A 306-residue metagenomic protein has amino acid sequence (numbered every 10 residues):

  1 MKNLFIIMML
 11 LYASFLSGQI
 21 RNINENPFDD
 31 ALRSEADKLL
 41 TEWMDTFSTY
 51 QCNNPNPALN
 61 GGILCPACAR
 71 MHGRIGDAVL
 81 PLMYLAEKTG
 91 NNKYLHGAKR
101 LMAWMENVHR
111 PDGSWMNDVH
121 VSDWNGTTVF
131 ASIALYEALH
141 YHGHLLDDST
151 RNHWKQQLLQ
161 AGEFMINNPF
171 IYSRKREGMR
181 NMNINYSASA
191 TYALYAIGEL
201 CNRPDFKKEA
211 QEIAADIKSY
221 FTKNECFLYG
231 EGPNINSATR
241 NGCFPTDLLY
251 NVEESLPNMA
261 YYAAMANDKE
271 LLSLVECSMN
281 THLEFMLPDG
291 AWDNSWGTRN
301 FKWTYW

Functional and structural regions predicted by a protein language model:
M1-I20: Bacterial Sec-dependent N-terminal signal peptides
Q19-D77, Y84, N92-A103, N107-S114 (+2 more regions): Low-complexity, Ser/Thr/Pro/Gly-enriched N-terminal "stalk/linker" regions
I20-T41, L85-K99, A138-G162, A196-E212 (+3 more regions): Structural helix-adjacent loops and short alpha-helical linkers that scaffold large soluble proteins
E35, E42, P66-L80, K93 (+3 more regions): Aromatic- and histidine-enriched alpha-helix N-cap/loop-to-helix transition segments that scaffold the rims
S48, V79-M83, E87, M102-E106 (+4 more regions): Alpha-helical repeat scaffolds in large eukaryotic proteins
G113, H144-D147, G178-M179: Flexible helix-coil transition and linker loops at the boundaries of alpha-helical arrays
S114-D123, D148: Substrate-binding cleft of extracellular glycoside hydrolase catalytic domains
I133, Q160-W306: Extracellular polysaccharide-recognition and catalytic grooves
